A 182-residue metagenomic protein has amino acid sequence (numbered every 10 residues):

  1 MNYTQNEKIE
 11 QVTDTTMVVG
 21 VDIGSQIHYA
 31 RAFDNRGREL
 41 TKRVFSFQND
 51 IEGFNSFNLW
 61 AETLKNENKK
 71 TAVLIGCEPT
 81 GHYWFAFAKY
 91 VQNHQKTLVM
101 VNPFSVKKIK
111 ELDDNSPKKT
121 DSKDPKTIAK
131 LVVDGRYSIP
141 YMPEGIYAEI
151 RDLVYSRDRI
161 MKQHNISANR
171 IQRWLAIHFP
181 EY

Functional and structural regions predicted by a protein language model:
M1-Y182: Phosphate- and other anionic-substrate recognition elements at nucleic-acid/protein interfaces
